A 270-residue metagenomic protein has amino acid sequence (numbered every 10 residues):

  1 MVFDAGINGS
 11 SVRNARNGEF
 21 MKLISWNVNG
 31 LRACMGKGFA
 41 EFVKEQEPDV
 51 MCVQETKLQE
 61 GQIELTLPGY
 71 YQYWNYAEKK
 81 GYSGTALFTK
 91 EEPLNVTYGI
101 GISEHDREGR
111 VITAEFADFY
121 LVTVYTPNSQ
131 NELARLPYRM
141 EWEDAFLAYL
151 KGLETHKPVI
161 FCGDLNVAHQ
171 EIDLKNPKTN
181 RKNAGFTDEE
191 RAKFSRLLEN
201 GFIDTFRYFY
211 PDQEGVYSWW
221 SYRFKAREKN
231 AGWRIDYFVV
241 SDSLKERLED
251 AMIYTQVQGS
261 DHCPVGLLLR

Functional and structural regions predicted by a protein language model:
F3, S10-L67, A77, Y82 (+1 more regions): N-terminal, active-site-proximal structural segment of metallo-dependent hydrolase catalytic domains
M21-N29, D118-Q130, C162: Active-site-proximal beta-strand elements of phosphoester/diester hydrolases
N27, V43-G61, L121, L150-E171 (+4 more regions): Active-site beta-strand/loop signature of hydrolases that rely on acidic residues for catalysis
K57, Q62-S129: Structured beta-strand-rich core segments of catalytic domains in phosphoester-bond hydrolases
Y71, A145-A231, I235: Metal-dependent phosphoesterases centered on the DNase I-like endonuclease/exonuclease/phosphatase
K80-N95, V216, F224-E246: Conserved beta strand-loop-helix elements of the APE1-like EEP
K90, A114-A117, S241-D242, L267-R270: Active-site beta-strand termini and strand-to-loop segments that position acidic
G101-I102, P127-E143, K178-N183: Surface-exposed cleft-lining segments at the edges of enzyme active sites
